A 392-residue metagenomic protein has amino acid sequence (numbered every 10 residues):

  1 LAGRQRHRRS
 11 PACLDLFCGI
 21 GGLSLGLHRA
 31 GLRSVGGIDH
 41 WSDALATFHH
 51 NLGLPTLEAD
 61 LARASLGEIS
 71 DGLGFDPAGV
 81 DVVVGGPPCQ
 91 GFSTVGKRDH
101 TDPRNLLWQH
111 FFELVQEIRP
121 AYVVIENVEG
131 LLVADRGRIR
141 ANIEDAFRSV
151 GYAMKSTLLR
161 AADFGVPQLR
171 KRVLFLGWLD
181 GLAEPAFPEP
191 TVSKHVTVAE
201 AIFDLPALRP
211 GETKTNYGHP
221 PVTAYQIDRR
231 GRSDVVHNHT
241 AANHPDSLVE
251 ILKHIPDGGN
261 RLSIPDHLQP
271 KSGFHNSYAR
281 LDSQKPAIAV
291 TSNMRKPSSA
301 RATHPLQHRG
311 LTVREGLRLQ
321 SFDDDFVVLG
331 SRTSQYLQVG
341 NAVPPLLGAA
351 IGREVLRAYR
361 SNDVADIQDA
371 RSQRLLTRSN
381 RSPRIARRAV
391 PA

Functional and structural regions predicted by a protein language model:
L1-L14, C18, L23-S34, A146 (+2 more regions): S-adenosyl-L-methionine-dependent DNA methyltransferase catalytic core
L1-R119, E129-V133, R138-A141, R148: Core alpha/beta nucleotide-donor-binding catalytic domains of modification enzymes
E58-A59, E129, Y152-D163: Conserved S-adenosyl-L-methionine
D76, A161-D163, H275-Y278: Short, P/G- and charge-enriched loop/turn segments at secondary-structure junctions
I118-A121, Y152, K171: A short helix->loop->beta-strand "cap" motif at the edges of active sites that frequently abuts
Y122-V128, L329: Short beta-strands and strand-loop turn motifs
I143-L158, L179-G181: A SAM-dependent methyltransferase catalytic signature shared across enzymes that methylate proteins
G165-Q168: Short glycine-biased active-site loop of nucleotidyltransferases that positions the nucleotide triphosphate and helps
